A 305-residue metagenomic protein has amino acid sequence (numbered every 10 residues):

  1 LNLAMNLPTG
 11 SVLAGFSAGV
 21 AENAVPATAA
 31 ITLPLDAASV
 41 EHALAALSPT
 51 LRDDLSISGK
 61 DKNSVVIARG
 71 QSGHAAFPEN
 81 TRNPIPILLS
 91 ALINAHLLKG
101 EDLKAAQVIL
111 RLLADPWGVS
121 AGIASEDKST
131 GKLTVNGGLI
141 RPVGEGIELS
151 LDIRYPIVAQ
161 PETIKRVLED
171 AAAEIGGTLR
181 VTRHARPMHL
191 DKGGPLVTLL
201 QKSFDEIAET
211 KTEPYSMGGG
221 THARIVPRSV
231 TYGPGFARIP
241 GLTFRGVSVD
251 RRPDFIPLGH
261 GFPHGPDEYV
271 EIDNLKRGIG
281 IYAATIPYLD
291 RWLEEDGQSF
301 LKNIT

Functional and structural regions predicted by a protein language model:
L1-V158: Midchain, well-structured core segments that form catalytic/ion-binding scaffolds
A38-S39, A173, F236, V249: Intrinsic disorder/low-complexity segments
L44, L168, L200: Aromatic/hydrophobic pocket-lining residues that form π-stacking "cages" and hydrophobic walls in ligand
S48, A172, F204-D205: A generic structural signal for well-ordered alpha-helical segments
A76-G144, V158-T163, T178-T305: An extended, acidic, His-containing surface patch that forms the Zn2+-binding/catalytic region of metallohydrolases
L151, E162-E174: C-terminal, non-catalytic macromolecule-binding modules
